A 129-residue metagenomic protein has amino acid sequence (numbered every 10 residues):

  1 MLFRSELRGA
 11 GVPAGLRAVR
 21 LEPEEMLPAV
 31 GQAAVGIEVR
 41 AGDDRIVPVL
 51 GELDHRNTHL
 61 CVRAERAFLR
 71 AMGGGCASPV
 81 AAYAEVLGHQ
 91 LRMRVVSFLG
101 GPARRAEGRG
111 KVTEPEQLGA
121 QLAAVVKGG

Functional and structural regions predicted by a protein language model:
M1-G129: Small-molecule-sensing regulatory modules
